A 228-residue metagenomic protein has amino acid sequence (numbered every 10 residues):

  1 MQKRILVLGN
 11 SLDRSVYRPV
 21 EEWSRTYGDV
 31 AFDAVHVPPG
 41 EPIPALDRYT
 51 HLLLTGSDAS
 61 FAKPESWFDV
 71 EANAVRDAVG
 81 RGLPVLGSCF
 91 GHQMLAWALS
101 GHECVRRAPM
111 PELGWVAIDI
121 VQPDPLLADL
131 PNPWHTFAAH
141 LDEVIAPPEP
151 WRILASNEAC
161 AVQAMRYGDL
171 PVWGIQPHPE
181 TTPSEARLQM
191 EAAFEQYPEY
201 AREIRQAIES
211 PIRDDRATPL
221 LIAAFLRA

Functional and structural regions predicted by a protein language model:
M1-S66, V70-L83, Y200-A228: N-terminal beta1-alpha1 cap of cysteine-dependent amidohydrolase-like domains
L6, D33-V35, L53, L86 (+3 more regions): Hydrophobic/aromatic beta-strand patches that form the interior of the parallel beta-sheet core in alpha/beta enzyme
R14-S15, F61-A62, M94-W97, I145 (+1 more regions): Short catalytic/ligand-binding loop motif for oxyanion handling, primarily in non-cytosolic enzymes, centered on
E22-R25, F68-A72, H102-C104, L154-A155 (+1 more regions): Glycine-rich, phosphate-binding/catalytic loops in enzymes
H36, A59, G91, D142 (+1 more regions): Catalytic metal-binding/acid-base residues of hydrolase active sites
T55-P123: Cysteine-nucleophile active-site neighborhood
L99-S184: Pocket-forming structural segment of enzyme catalytic cores
L154, C160-A228: C-terminal and late-domain segments of enzyme folds
